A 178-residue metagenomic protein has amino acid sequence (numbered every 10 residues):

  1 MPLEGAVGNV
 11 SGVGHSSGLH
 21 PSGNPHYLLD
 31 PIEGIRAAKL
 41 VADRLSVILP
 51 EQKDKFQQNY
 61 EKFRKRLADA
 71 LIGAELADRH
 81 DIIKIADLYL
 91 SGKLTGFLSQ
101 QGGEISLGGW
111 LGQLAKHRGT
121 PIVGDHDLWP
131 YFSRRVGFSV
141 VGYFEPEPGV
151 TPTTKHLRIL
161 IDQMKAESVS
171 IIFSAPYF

Functional and structural regions predicted by a protein language model:
M1-F178: Extracytoplasmic metal-acquisition and chelation regions
